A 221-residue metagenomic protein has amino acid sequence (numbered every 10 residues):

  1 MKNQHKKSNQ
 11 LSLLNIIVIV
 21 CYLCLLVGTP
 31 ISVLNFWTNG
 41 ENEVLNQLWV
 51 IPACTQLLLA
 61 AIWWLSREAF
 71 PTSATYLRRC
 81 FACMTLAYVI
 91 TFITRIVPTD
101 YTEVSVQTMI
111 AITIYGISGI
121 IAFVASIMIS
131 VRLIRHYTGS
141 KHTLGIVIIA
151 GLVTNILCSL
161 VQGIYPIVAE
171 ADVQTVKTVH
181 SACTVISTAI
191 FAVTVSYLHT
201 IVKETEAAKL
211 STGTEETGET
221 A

Functional and structural regions predicted by a protein language model:
N3-L11, W63-L77, S126-L144, F191-E215: Cytosolic juxtamembrane helix at the C-terminal end of the final transmembrane segment
L14-T29, L86: Alpha-helical transmembrane segments
P30-G40, I93-S105, L160-D172: Juxtamembrane "helix-exit" motif on the non-cytosolic side of transmembrane helices
L45-L57, I110-F123, V176-T188: Alpha-helical transmembrane segments of polytopic membrane proteins
T75-T91, L144-L157: Transmembrane alpha-helical segments of multi-pass membrane proteins
V89-S140: Membrane-proximal helix-loop-helix units in multi-pass membrane proteins
G116-V131, G139-I164, I186-I190: Alpha-helical membrane segments in multi-pass integral membrane proteins
L152-A221: C-terminal transmembrane-bundle signature of multipass membrane proteins, characterized by strong activation on
